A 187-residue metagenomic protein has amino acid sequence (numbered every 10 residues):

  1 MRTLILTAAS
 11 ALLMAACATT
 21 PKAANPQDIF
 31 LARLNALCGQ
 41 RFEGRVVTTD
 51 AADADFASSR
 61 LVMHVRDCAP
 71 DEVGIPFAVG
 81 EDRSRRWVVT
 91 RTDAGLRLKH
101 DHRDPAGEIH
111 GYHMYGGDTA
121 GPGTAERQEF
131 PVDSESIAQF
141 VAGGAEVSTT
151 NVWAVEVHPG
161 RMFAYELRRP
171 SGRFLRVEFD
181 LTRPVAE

Functional and structural regions predicted by a protein language model:
P26-A52, H100: Tryptophan-anchored aromatic micro-motifs
C38-E43, C68-P76, L96-R97, G160-A164: Short, hydrophobic/aromatic-rich segments at coil-to-beta transitions
E43-P70: Short, solvent-exposed loop/hinge segments that bridge or flank secondary-structure elements
V73-G80, H100-D101, A142, Y165-R168: Short beta-strand segments that buttress and anchor functional surface loops
W87-Q139: An exposed acidic His-Trp-rich patch
H113-D118, G160-E187: Edge beta-strand at a domain terminus
